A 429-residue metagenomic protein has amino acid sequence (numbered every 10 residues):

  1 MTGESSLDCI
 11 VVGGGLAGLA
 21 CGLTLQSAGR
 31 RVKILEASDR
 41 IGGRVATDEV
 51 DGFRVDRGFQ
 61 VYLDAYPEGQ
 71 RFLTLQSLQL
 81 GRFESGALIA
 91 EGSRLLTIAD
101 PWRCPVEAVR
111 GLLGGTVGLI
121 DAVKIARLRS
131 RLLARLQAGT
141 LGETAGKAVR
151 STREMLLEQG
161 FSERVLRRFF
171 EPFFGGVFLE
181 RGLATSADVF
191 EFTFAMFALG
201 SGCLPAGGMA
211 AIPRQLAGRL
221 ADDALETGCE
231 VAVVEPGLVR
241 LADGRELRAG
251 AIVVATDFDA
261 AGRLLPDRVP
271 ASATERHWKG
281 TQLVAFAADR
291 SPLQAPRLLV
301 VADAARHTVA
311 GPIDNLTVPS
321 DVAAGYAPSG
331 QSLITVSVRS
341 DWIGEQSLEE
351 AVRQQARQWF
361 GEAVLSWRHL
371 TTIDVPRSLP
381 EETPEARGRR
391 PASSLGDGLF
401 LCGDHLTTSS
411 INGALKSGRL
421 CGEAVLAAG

Functional and structural regions predicted by a protein language model:
T2, A232-S347, W359: Mid-domain catalytic core of redox enzymes that form a hydrophobic substrate pocket/lid adjacent to a catalytic redox
T2, P319, A323-G429: Conserved flavin/dinucleotide-binding core of flavoenzymes
L7-I34: N-terminal Rossmann-like FAD-binding beta1-loop-alpha1 element of flavoenzymes
Q26-V50: Glycine-rich FAD pyrophosphate-binding loop
A46-D64, R129-T140: Glycine-rich active-site loop/strand segments that organize a redox cofactor
Q60-P67, T144-A148, Q159, A195-A217 (+1 more regions): Short beta-strand to alpha-helix junction loop
Q70, T74, Q79-L183, A198-L199: Mobile amphipathic helical/loop "lid" adjacent to a hydrophobic cofactor/ligand pocket
E191-L241, L247-A251: Helical element adjacent to the flavin cofactor pocket in flavoenzyme catalytic cores
